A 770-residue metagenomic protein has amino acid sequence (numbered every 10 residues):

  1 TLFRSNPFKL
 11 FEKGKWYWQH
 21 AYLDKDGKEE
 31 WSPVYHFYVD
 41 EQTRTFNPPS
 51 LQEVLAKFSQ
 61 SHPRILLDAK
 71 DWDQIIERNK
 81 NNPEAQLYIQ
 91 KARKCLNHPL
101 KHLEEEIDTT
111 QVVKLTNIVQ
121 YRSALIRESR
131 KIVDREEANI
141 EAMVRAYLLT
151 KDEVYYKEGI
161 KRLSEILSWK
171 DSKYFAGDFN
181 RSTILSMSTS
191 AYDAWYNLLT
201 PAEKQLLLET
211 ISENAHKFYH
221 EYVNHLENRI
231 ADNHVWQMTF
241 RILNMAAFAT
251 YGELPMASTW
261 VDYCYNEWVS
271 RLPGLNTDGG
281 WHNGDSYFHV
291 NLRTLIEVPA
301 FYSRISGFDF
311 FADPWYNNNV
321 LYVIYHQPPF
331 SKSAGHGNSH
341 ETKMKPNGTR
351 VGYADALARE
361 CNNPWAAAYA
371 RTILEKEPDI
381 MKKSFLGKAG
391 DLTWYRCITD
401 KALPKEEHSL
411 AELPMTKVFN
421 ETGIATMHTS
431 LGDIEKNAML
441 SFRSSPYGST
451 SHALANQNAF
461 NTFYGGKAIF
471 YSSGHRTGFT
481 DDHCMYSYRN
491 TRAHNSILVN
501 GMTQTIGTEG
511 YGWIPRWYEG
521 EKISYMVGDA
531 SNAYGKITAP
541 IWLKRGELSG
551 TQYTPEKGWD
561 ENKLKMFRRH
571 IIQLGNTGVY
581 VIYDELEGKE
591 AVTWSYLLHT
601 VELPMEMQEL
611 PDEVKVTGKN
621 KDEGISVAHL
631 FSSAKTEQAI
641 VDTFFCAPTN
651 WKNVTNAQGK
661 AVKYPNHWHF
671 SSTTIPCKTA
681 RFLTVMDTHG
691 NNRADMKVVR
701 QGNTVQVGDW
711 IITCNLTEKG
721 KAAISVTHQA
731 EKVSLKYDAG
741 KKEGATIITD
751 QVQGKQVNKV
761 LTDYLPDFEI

Functional and structural regions predicted by a protein language model:
T1-L2: Short, small-residue-biased leader/transition segments that mark boundaries at the very start of proteins
F8-K15: Surface-exposed, short loops/turns at beta-strand junctions within beta-sandwich domains
K25-Q42: Extracellular fibronectin type III
Y38-I65: Low-complexity, Pro/Ser/Thr- and charge-rich linker/hinge segments at domain boundaries
R64, N79, Y88-I89, R93-L100 (+3 more regions): Aromatic-lined, polymer-binding surfaces characteristic of secreted/periplasmic polysaccharide-degrading enzymes
T250, V290-I469, E519, P665 (+2 more regions): Carbohydrate-active enzyme catalytic cores, enriched for enzymes that act on polyanionic acidic polysaccharides
R476-I770: CBM-like, beta-strand-rich accessory domains located in the C-terminal region of large, secreted polysaccharide-active
